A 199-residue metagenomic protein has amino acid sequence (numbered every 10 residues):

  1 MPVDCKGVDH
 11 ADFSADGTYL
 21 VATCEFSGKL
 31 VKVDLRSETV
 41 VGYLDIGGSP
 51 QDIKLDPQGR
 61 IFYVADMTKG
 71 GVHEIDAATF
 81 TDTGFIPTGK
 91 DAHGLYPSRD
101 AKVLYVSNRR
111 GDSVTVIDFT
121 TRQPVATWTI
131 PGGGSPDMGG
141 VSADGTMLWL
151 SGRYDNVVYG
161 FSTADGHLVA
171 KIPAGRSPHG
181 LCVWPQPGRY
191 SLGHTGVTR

Functional and structural regions predicted by a protein language model:
M1-R199: Predominantly soluble domains enriched in secretory-pathway, periplasmic, or organellar proteins
